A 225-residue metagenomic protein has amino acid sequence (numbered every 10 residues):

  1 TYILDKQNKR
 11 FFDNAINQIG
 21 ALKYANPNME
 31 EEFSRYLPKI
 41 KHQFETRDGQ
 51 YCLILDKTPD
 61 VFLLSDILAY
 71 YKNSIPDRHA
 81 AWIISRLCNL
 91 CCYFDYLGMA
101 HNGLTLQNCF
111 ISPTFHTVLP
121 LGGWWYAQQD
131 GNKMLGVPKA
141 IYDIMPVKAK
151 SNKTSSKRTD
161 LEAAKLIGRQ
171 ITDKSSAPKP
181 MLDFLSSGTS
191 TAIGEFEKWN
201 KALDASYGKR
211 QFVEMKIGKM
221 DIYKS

Functional and structural regions predicted by a protein language model:
T1-P38: ATP-binding glycine-rich loop module of kinase domains
R35-R78: Conserved structural core of kinase catalytic domains
E45-T46, S112-T114: Short beta-strand micro-motifs enriched in acidic
I83-I84: Activation segment signature within eukaryotic-like protein kinase domains
C91-P113, L121: Catalytic-loop of the protein kinase fold
T117-N200, D204, G208: C-lobe/activation-segment region of protein kinase-like
G208-S225: Regulatory extensions appended to serine/threonine kinase catalytic cores
